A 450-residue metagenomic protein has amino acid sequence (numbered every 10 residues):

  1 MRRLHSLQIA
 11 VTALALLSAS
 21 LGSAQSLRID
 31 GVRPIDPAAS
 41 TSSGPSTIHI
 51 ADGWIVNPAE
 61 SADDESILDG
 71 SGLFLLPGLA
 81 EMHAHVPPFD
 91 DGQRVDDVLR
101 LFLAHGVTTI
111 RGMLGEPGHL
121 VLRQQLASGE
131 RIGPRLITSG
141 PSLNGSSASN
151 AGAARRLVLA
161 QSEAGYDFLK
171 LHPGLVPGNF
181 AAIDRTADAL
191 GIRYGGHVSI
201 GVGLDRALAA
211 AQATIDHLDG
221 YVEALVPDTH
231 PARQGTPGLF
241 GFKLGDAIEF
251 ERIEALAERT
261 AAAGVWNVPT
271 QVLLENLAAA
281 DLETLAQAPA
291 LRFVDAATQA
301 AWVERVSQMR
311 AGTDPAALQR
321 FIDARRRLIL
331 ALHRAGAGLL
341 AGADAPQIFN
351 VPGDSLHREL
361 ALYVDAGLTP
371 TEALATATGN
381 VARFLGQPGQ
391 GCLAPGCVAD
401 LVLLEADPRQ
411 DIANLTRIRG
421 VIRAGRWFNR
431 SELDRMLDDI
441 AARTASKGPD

Functional and structural regions predicted by a protein language model:
Q8-A19: Bacterial N-terminal signal peptides
L27-I29, S61-Q93, L99-L103, T108: Replace "His-x-His-based motif
V32, G53, G72, A80-H83 (+14 more regions): Divalent metal-coordination and catalytic microenvironments
P34-T47, N57-E60, V351, L368-L374 (+1 more regions): Acidic, glycine-enriched loop/beta-strand segments at the rims of small-molecule binding/catalytic pockets
F89-I132, S146-D167, P177-G178, R185 (+2 more regions): Alpha-helical scaffold segments that flank or form the walls of functional sites
V98-G118, G133-S142, S162-V176, I192-G195 (+3 more regions): Divalent metal-dependent hydrolysis catalytic cores, especially in the metallo-beta-lactamase
P141-R193, D228, Q234-A247: Active-site gating/metal-coordination segments in enzymes
A164-D167, L175, V226-A366, P449-D450: Active-site neighborhoods of metal-dependent hydrolases
